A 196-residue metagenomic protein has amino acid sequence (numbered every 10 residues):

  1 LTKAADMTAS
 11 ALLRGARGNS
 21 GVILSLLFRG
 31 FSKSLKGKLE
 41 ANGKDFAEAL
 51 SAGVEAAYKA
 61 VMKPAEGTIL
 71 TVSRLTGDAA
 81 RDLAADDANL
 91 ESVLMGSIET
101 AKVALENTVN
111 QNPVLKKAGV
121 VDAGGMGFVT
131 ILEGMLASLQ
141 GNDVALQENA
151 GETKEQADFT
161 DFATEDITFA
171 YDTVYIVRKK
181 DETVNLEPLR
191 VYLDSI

Functional and structural regions predicted by a protein language model:
L1-I196: N-terminal loops that bind phosphate or other acidic moieties and the adjacent beta-alpha structural core
